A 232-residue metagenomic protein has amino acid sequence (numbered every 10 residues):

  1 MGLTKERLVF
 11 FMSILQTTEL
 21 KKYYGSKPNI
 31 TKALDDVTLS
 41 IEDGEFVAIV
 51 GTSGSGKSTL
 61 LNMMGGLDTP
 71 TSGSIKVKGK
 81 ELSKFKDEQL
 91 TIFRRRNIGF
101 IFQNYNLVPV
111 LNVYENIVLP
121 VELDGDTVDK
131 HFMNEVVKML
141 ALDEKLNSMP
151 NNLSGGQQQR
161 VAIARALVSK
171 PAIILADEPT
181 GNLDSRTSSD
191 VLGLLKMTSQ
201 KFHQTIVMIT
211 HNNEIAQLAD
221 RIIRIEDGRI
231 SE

Functional and structural regions predicted by a protein language model:
G2-Y23, S231-E232: ABC-family P-loop ATPase nucleotide-binding domain
I14-L218, I222-I225: ABC family nucleotide-binding domain
